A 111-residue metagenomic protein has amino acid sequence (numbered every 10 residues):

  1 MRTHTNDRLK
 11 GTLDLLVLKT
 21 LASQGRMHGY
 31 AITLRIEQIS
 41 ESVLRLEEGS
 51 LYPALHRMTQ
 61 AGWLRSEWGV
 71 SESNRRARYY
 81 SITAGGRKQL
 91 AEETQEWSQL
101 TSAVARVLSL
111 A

Functional and structural regions predicted by a protein language model:
M1-G11, E93: Intrinsically disordered, low-complexity serine/threonine- and proline-rich regulatory segments
H4-D7, G62, L110-A111: Short, contiguous hydrophobic alpha-helices characteristic of membrane insertion segments
D7-S50: N-terminal helix-turn-helix DNA-binding core of bacterial DNA-binding proteins
L51-M58: Basic amphipathic alpha-helical segments that dock to polyanions
T59-R76, S81: Beta-hairpin "wing" of winged helix-turn-helix
I82-G86: Accessory beta->alpha helical hairpin/"wing" motif in late/C-terminal subdomains of nucleic-acid enzymes
R87-A111: Amphipathic alpha-helical dimerization/coiled-coil segments that flank or bridge DNA-binding/regulatory modules
